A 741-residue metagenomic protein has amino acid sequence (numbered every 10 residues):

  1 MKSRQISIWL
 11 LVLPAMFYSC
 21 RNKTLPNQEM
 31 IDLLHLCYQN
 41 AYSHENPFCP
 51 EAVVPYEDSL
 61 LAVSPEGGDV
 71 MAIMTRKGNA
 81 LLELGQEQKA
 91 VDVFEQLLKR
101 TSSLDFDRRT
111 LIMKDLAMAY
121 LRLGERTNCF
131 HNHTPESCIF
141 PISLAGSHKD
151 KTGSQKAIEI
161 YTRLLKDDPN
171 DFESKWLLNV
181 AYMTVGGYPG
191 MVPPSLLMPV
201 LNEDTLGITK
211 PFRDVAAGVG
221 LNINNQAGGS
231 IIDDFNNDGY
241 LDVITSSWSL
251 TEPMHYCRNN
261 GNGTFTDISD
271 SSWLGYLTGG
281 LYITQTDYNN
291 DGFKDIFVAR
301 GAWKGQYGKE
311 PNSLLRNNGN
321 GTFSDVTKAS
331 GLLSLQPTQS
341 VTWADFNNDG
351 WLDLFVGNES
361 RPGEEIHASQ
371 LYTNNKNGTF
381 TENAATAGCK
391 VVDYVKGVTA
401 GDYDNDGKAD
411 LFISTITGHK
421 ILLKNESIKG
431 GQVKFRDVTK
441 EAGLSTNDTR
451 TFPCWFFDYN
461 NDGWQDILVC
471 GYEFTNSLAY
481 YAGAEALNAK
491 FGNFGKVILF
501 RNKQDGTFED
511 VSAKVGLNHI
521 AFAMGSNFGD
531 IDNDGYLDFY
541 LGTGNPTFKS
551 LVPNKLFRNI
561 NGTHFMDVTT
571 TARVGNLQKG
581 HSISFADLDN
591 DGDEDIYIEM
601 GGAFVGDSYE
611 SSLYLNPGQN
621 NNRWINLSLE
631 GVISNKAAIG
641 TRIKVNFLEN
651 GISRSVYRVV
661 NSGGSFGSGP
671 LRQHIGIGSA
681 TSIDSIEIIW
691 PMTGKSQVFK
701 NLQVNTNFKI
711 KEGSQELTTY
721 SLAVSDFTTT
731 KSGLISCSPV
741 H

Functional and structural regions predicted by a protein language model:
N22-R76, F130, P194-L196: N-terminal leader/linker segments that initiate helical-solenoid repeat arrays
C37-N40, H44, Q96-T110, M118-R163 (+2 more regions): Short coil/linker segments at helix-helix boundaries
V70, K77, L116, L123 (+1 more regions): Structural register within alpha-helical repeat arrays
E125-K149, A299-K309, G357-E365, G471-G492 (+2 more regions): Short, conserved, GDST-rich strand-edge loop motifs in beta-rich repeat architectures
G190-N225, C257-T278, L315-Q336, A368 (+8 more regions): Blade-edge motifs of beta-propeller repeat domains
A227-N237, R258, G280-N290, A329 (+9 more regions): Beta-propeller blade termini
S230, Y240-S247, I296-R300, L354-N358 (+5 more regions): Hydrophobic beta-strand segments that make up the repeating blades of beta-propeller and related beta-repeat
H564, T570-K579, S584, L588-H741: Gly/Ser/Thr/Pro-enriched helix-cap/hinge segments flanking short amphipathic alpha-helices
